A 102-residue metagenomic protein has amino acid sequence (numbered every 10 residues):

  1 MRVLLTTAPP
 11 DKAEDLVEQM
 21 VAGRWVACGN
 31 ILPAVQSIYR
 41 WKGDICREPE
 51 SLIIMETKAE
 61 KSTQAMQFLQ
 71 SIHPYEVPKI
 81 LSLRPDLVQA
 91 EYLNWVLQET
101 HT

Functional and structural regions predicted by a protein language model:
M1-T102: Positively charged, small/polar-rich N-terminal and surface patches that mediate targeting and assembly and bind
